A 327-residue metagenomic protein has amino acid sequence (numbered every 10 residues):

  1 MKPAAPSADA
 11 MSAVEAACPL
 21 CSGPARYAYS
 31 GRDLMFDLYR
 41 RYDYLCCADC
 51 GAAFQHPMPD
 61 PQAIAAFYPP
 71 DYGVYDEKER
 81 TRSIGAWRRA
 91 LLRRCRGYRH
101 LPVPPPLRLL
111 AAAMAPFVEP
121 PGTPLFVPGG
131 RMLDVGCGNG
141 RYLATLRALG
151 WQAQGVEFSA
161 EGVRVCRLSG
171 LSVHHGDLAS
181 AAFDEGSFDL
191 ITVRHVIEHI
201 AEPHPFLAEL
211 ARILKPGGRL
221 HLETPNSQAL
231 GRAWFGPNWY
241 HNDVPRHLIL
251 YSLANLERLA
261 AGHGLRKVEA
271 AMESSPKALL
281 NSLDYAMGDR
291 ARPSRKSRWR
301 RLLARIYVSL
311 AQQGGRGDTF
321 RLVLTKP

Functional and structural regions predicted by a protein language model:
K2-A16, S30-D37, E269-P327: A C-terminal cap/extension of S-adenosyl-L-methionine-dependent methyltransferases that defines the acceptor-substrate
K2-R89: N-terminal juxtadomain amphipathic helix that follows a signal peptide/anchor or precedes a small N-terminal auxiliary
P3-A16, M114-G236, L248-H263, S275 (+1 more regions): Conserved SAM-binding loop
A17-Y27, L253-A271, S297-R300: A SAM-dependent methyltransferase catalytic signature shared across enzymes that methylate proteins
L38-R41, Y240-A254: Acceptor-substrate binding/catalytic loop of class I
A52-L149, Q154, S159, V165: Extended interfacial segments that mediate partner engagement and assembly in macromolecular machines
R80-G122, L230-F235, L283-R316: Alpha-helical membrane-targeting segments
L171-H174, N238-H241, Y285-D289: Short, hinge-like loop/turn segments at secondary-structure boundaries
